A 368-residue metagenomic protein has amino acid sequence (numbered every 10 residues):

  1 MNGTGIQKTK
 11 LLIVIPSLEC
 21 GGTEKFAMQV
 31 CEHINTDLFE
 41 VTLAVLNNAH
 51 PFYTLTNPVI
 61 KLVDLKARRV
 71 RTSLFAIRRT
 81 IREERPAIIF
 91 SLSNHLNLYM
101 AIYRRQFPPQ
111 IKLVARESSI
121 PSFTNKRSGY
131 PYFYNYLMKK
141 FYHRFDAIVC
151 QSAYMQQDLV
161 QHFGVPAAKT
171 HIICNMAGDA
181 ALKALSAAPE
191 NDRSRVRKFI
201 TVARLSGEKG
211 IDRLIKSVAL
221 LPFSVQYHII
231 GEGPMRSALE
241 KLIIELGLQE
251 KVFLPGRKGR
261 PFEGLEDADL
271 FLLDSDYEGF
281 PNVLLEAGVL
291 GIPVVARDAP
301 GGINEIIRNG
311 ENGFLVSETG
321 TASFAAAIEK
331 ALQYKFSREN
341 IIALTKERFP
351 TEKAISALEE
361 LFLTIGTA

Functional and structural regions predicted by a protein language model:
I13-R71, K169, P234: N-terminal strand-loop element at the rim of the active site of nucleotide-sugar-dependent glycosyltransferases
G21-Q29, R197-L220, P234-E240, A322: A conserved mid-protein helix/loop that constitutes part of the nucleotide-sugar donor-binding site
R71-F75, K112, S122-R144, Q157: Nucleotide-sugar donor phosphate/pyrophosphate-binding loop at the beta->alpha transition of glycosyltransferases
S91-Y99, E117: Short His-centered aromatic/hydrophobic patch
F145-T170, A177-D179: A short, active-site helix/loop in glycosyltransferases that binds the activated sugar's phosphate group
R257, D276: Aromatic "clamp/platform" in nucleotide-sugar-dependent glycosyltransferases that forms part of the donor/acceptor
P293-R297: Short hydrophobic beta-strand element within catalytic cores of glycosyltransferases and related nucleotide-activated
R308-G310, F314-T321, E329-K335: Conserved acidic donor-binding segment of nucleotide-sugar-dependent glycosyltransferases
